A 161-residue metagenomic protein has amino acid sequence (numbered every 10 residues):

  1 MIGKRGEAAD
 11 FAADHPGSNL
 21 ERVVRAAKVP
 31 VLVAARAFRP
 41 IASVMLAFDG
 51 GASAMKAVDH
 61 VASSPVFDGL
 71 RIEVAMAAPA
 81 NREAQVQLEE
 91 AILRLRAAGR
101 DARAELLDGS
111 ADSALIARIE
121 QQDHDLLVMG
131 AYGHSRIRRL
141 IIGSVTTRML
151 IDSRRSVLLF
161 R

Functional and structural regions predicted by a protein language model:
M1-A37, I119-R161: Gly/Ser-rich helix-loop-strand patches that form or flank binding pockets for ribonucleotide-derived cofactors
A9-A12, G50, A104-L106: Short, flexible loop segments at the rims of nucleotide/cofactor-binding pockets, characterized by
A13-V29, A34-G99: Short acidic/Ser/Thr-enriched loop-to-helix initiation segments
P16, A57, A111-D112, I142: Amphipathic coiled-coil/heptad-repeat helices and related helical stalk/stem segments that mediate oligomerization
P40, A54, L70-E73, S113 (+3 more regions): A generic structural micro-environment signature that highlights single residues at secondary-structure boundaries
H60-S64, A104-E105, S153: Short, highly charged low-complexity linear segments
D68-R138: Glycine/small-residue-rich hydrophobic helix-like segments
